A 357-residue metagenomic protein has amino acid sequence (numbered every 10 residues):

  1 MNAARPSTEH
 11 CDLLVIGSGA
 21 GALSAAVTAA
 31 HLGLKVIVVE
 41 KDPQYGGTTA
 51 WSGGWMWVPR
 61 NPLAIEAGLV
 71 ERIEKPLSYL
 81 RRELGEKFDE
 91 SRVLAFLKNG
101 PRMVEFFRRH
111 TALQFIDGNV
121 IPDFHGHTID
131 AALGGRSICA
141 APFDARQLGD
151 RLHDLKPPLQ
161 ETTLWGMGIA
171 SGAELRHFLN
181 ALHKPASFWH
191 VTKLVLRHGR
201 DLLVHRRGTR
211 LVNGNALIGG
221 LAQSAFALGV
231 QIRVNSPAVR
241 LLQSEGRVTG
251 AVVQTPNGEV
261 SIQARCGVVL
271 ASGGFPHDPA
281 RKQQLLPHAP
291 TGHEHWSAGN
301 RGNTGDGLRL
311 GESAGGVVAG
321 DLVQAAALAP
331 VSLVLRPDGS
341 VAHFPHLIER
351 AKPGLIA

Functional and structural regions predicted by a protein language model:
M1-P76, F115-A357: Residues forming the flavin
P62-A64, G68, P76-F88, A95: Eukaryotic low-complexity, mixed-charge intrinsically disordered interaction/regulatory segments enriched in acidic
S78-R82, A95-K98, R109, H177 (+2 more regions): Charged/polar, solvent-exposed surface patches and flexible loops
R81-E90, D201-G208: Short glycine/proline- and acidic residue-enriched helix-loop micro-motifs that form flexible lids or anion-recognition
E83-D123: Long, well-ordered early-domain segments
